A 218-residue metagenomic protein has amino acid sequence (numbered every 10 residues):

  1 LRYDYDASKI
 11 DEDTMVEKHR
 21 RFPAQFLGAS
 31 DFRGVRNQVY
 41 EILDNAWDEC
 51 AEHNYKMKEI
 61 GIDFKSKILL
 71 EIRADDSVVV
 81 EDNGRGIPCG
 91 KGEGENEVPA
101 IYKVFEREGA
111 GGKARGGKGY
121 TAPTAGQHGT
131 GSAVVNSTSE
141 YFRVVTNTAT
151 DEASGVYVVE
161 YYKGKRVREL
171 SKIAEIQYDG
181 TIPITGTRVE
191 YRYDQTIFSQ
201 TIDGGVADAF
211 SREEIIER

Functional and structural regions predicted by a protein language model:
L1-L43, W47, E52-M57, Y102-K103: Bergerat-fold GHKL ATPase/HATPase_c domain
L1-S8, D76-E97, R115-R218: GHKL-type ATPase core
D13, R20, R33-R36, F64-K65 (+3 more regions): Short loop/turn elements that form and flank the Walker-type P-loop nucleotide-binding site in RecA-like NTPase cores
H19, N37, K103, E108 (+2 more regions): Non-transmembrane, interaction-prone segments in cytosolic or luminal domains
H19, N45, V104, G131 (+2 more regions): Conserved RecA-like P-loop NTPase ATPase core
F22-Q25, I42, A46-E49, H53 (+5 more regions): Conserved, well-folded catalytic cores of nucleic-acid-processing and energy-transducing macromolecular machines
Q25-S30, A46-L69, G111-A125, V144-N147 (+1 more regions): Active-site phosphate-binding and catalytic loops of NTP-dependent enzymes
W47-A114: Conserved beta-strand-loop-beta-strand hairpin that lines the nucleotide-binding pocket of ATP/GTP-utilizing enzymes
